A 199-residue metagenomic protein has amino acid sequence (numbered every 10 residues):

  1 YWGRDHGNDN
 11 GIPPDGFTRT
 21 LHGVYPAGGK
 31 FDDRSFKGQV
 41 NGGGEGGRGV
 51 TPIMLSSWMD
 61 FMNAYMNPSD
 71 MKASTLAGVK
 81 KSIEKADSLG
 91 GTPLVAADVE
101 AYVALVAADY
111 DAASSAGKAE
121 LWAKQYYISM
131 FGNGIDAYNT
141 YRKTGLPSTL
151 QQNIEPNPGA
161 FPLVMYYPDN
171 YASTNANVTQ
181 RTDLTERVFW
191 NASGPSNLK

Functional and structural regions predicted by a protein language model:
Y1-D60, N67-Q152: Extended ligand-binding clefts on enzyme/binding-domain cores
N157-K199: Membrane-proximal, proline-rich intrinsically disordered regions
